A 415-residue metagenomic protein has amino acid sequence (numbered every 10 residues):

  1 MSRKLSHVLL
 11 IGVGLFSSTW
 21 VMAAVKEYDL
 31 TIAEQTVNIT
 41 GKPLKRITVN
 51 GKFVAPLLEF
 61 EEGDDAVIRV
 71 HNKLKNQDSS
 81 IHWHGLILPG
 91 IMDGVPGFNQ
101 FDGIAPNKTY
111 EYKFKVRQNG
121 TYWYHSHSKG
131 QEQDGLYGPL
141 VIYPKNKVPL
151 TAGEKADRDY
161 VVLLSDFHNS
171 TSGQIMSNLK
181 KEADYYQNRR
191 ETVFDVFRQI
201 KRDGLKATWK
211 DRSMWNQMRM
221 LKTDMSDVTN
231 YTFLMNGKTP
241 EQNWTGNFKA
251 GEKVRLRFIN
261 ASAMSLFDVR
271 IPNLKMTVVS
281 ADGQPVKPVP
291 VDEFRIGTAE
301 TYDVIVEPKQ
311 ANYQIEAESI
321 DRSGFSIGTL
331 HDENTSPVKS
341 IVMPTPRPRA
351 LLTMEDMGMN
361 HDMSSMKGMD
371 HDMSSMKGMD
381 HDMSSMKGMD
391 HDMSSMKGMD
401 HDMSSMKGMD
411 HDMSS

Functional and structural regions predicted by a protein language model:
M1-L9: Bacterial N-terminal signal peptides that target proteins for export
I11, V21-M22: Cleavable N-terminal signal peptides
A23-R270, L274-I296, T335-D372: Histidine-centered copper-binding motifs that mark active-site loops of extracellular/periplasmic copper enzymes
Y112-Q118, Y302-Q310: Short, hydrophobic beta-strand segments
G130-L136, N312, I320-I327: Short acidic/polar inter-strand loop motif in beta-rich domains
A299: Ligand-binding face of N-terminal immunoglobulin V-set domains in extracellular IgSF glycoproteins
S365-S415: Thr-biased low-complexity repeat/linker tracts and other Thr-enriched repetitive architectures
